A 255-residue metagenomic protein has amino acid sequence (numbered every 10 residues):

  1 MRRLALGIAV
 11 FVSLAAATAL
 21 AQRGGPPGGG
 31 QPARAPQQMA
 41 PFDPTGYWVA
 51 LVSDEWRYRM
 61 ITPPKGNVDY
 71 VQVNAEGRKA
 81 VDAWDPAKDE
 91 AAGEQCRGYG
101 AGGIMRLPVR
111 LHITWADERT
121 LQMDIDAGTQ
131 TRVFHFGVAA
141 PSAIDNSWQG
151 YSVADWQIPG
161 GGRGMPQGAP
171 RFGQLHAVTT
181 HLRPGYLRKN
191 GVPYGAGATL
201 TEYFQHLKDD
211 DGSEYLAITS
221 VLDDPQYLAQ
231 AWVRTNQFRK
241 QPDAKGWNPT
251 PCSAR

Functional and structural regions predicted by a protein language model:
M1-R3: N-terminal secretory signal peptides that target proteins for export/translocation
A5-A16: Bacterial N-terminal signal peptides
L20-R255: PEST-like low-complexity, intrinsically disordered acidic/proline/serine-rich tracts that flank trafficking/processing
